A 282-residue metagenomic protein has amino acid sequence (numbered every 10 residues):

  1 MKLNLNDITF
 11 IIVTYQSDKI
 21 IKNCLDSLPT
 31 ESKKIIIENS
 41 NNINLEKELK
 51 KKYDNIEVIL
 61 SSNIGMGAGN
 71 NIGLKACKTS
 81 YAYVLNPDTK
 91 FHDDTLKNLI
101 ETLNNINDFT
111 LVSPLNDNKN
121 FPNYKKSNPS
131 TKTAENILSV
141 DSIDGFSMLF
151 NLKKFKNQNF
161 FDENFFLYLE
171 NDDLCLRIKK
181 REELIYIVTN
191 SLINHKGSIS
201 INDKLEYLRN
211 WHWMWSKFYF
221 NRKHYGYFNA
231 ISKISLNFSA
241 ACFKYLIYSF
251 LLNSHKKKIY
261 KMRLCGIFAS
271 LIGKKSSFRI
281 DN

Functional and structural regions predicted by a protein language model:
T14-T30: Short, well-formed alpha-helical segments that are part of the catalytic scaffolds of diverse glycosyltransferases
S27, E38-K47: A conserved acidic beta->alpha catalytic loop
L60-C77: Glycine-rich, basic loop-to-helix element that forms the pyrophosphate-binding segment of sugar-nucleotide handling
A82: Short aromatic/hydrophobic "clamp" motif used to bind/position activated sugar donors
H92-Y124: Conserved donor NDP-sugar-binding/catalytic core segment of glycosyltransferases
K132-K153, N202-L205: A recurrent flexible, glycine/aromatic-enriched loop bordering the glycosyltransferase active site that acts as
S142-F150, K154-F160, N164-L192: A short, conserved alpha-helix in the catalytic core of glycosyltransferases
L208-S216, F228-N282: Non-catalytic, C-terminal membrane-associated alpha-helical segments of glycosyltransferases
